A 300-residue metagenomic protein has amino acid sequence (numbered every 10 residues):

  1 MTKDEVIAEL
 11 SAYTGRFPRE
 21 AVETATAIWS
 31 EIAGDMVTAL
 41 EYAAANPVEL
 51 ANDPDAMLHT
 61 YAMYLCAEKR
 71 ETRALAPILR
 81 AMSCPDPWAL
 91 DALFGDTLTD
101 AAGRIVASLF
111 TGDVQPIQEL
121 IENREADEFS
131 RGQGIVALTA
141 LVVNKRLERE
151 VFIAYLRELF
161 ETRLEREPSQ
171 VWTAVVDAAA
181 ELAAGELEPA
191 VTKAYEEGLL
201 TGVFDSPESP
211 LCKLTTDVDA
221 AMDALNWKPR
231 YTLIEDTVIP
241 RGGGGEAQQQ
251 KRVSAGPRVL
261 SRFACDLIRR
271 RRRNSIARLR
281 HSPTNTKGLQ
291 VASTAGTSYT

Functional and structural regions predicted by a protein language model:
M1-A51, A74, K251-V259, F263-N274 (+1 more regions): N-terminal alpha-helical scaffold/docking segments in eukaryotic complex subunits
M1-A8, S30-P47, E71-P85, S108-E122 (+2 more regions): Amphipathic alpha-helical scaffolding segments comprising HEAT/armadillo-like alpha-solenoid repeats
K3, A184-N285, Y299: Eukaryotic acidic, Ser/Thr-rich intrinsically disordered low-complexity regions
T14, A43-A44, D55, P85-D86 (+4 more regions): Short inter-helical turns and helix N-cap capping residues of alpha-solenoid HEAT/ARM repeat scaffolds
R16-E31, N52-K69, A89-T111, F129-R146 (+2 more regions): Structural detector for internal amphipathic alpha-helices that build alpha-solenoid repeat scaffolds
E119-A126, G134: Surface-exposed beta-loop interaction hotspot
V291-S298: Short, intrinsically disordered C-terminal tails of secreted or membrane-associated proteins
